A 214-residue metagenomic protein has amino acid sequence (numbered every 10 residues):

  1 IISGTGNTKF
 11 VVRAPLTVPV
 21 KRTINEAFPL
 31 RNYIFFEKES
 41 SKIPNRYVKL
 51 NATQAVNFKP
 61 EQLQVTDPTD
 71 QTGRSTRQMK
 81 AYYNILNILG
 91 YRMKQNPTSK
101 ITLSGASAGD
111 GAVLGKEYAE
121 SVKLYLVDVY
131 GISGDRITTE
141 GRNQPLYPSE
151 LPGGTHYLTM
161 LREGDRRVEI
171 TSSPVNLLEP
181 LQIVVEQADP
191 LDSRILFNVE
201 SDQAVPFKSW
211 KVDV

Functional and structural regions predicted by a protein language model:
I1-V214: N-terminal targeting segments with Sec-dependent signals, encompassing both cleavable signal peptides and non-cleavable
